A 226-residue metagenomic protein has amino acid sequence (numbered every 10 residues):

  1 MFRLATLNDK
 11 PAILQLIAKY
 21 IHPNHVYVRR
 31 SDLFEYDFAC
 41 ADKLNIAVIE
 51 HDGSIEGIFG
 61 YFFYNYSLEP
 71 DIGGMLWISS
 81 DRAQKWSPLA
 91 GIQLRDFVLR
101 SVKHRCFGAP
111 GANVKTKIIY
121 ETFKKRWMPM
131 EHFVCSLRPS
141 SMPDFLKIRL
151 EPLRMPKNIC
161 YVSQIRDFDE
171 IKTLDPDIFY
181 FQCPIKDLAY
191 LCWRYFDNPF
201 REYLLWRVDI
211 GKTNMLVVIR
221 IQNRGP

Functional and structural regions predicted by a protein language model:
M1-K43, V48-E50, G73, I148-Y190: Short amphipathic alpha-helix that is part of the acyltransferase structural core
S31-F38, F59, K125-W127, W193: Tryptophan-centric aromatic hotspots in well-structured domains and transmembrane helices
A39-K43, D52, I185, N198-R201 (+1 more regions): A short catalytic or substrate-binding loop motif that flags glycine-/basic-rich loops and adjacent residues that bind
L44, V102-H104, R201-Y203: Short, high-confidence coil segments that cap the C-terminus of an alpha-helix and link into the following beta-strand
V48, S54-F63, G73, K212-N223: Conserved beta-strand in the GNAT
N65-P139, Q222-P226: Acyl-donor binding region in acyl/amide transferases
F179, C183-R207: Oxyanion-binding "anion nests"
F181, I185, V217, Q222-P226: Flexible internal linker/loop segments at domain or repeat junctions
